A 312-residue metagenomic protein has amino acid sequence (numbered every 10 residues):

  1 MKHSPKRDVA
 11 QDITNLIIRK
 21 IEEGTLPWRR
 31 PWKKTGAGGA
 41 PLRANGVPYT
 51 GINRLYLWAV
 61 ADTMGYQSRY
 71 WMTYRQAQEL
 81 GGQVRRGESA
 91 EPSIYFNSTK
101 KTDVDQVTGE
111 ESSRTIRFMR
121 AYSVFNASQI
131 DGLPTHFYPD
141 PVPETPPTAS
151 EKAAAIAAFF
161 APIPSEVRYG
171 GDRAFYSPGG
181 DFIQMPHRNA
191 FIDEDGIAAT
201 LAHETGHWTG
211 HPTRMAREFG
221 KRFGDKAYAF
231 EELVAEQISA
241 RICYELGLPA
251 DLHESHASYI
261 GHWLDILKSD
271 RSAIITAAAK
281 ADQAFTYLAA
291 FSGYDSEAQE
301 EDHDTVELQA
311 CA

Functional and structural regions predicted by a protein language model:
M1-A312: N-terminal accessory/interface modules of nucleic-acid-binding and processing proteins
